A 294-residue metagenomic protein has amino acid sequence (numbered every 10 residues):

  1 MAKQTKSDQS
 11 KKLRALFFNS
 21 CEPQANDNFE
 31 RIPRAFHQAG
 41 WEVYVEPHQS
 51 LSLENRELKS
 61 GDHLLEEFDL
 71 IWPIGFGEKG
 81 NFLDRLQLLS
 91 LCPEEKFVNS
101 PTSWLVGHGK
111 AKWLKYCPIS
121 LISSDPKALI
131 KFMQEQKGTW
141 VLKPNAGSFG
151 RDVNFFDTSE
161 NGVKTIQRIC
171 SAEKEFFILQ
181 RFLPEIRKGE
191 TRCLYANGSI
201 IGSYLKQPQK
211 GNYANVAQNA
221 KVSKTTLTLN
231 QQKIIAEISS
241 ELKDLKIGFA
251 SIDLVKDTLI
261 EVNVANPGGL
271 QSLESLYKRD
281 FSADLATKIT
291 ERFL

Functional and structural regions predicted by a protein language model:
S10, K127, Q136-G138, F149-I234 (+1 more regions): Phosphate-binding site of ATP-dependent enzymes
K11-L16: Extreme N-terminal starter segment of soluble prokaryotic enzymes
F17, W72-P73, Q180: Redox-cofactor binding/interface segments in oxidoreductases and associated redox assembly factors
C21-S124, A128-I130: Conserved N-proximal alpha/beta basic substrate-recognition cap immediately N-terminal to, or forming the N-lobe
P101-L105, I200, K206-Q207, V255-L259: Short glycine-enriched loops at secondary-structure junctions
W140-V141, F177-Q180, K246-I252: A short linear hydrophobic-aromatic micro-motif
L227-L294: ATP-dependent carboxylate activation and anion-phosphoryl transfer catalytic cores that bind Mg-ATP to form
